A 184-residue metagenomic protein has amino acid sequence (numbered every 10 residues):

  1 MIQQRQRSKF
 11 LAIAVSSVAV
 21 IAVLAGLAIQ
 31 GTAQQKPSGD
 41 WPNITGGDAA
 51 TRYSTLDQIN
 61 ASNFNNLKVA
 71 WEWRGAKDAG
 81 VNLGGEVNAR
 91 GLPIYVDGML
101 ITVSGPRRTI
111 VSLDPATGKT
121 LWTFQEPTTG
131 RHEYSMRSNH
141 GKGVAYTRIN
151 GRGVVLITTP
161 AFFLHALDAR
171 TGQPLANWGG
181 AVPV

Functional and structural regions predicted by a protein language model:
M1-I13: N-terminal secretory signal peptides that target proteins for export/translocation
A14-G26: Bacterial N-terminal signal peptides
Q34-E72: Blade/loop signatures of beta-propeller domains
W41-T45, G85-T109, S135-F163: Repeat-blade elements of multi-bladed beta-propeller folds
D48-T55, K77-L83, T102-V103, I110-V111: Short, solvent-exposed loop/turn elements at domain surfaces
I59-S62, L113, L167: Hydrophobic/aromatic beta-strand positions that recur at structurally equivalent sites within the blades
W73-L92, T123-G151, N177-V184: Extracytoplasmic beta-rich repeat domains
D114-T117, A169-T171: Short loop/turn segments that connect beta-strands within beta-propeller blades
